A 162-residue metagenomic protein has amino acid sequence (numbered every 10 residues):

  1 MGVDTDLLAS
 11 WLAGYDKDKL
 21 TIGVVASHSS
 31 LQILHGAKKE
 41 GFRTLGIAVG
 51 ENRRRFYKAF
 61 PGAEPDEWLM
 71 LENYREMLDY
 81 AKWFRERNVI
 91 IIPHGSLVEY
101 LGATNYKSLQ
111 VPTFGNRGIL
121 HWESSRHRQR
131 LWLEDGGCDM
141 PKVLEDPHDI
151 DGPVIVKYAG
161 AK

Functional and structural regions predicted by a protein language model:
M1-W11: Positively charged, low-complexity intrinsically disordered leader regions
S10-D16, D146-P147: Short boundary motifs at domain starts and secondary-structure transition points
Y15, L34-K38, F84-R85: Surface-exposed amphipathic alpha-helices with a cationic face
K17-S27: Short, glycine-rich nucleotide/cofactor-binding loops
S30-H35, R53-R55: Short N-terminal binding/cap micro-motifs at the start of the first secondary-structure element
T44-I47: Short beta-strand "acidic-cap" motif of Rossmann-like dinucleotide-binding folds
V49-K162: Conserved N-proximal alpha/beta basic substrate-recognition cap immediately N-terminal to, or forming the N-lobe
